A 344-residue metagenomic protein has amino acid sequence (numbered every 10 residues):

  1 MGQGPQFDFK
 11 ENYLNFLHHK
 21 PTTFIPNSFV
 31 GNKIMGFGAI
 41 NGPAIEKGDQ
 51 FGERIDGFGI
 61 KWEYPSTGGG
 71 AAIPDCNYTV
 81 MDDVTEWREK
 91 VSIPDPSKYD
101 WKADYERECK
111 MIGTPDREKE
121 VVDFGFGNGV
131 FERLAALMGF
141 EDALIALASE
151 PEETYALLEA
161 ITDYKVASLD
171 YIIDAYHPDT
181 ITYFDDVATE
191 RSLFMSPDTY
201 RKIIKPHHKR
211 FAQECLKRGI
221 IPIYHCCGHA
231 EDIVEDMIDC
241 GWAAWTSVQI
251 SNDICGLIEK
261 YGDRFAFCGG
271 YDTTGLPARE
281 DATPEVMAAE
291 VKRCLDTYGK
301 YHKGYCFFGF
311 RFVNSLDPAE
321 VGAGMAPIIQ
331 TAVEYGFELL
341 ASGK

Functional and structural regions predicted by a protein language model:
M1-N32, I55, S92-K344: Active-site loop segments of alpha/beta catalytic cores
H18-K20, F24-P65: N-terminal accessory/capping or targeting/presequence segment of soluble
N32-K33, G42-A44, V80-D83, G241-W242: Short, charged/polar low-complexity linear motifs in solvent-exposed/disordered segments
G36, P65-W87: Short, surface-exposed, low-complexity cationic segments
